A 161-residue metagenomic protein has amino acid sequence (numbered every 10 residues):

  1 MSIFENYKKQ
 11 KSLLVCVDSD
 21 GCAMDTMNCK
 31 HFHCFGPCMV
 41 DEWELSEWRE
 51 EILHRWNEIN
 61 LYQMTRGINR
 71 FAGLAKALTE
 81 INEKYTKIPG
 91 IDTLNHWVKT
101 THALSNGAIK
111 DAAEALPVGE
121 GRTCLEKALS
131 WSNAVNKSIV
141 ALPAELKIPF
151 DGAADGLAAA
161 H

Functional and structural regions predicted by a protein language model:
I3, Q10-S12, C22-H161: Alpha-helical substrate-recognition element adjacent to the catalytic core
L14-C16: Hydrophobic "anchor" residues on beta-strands that sit immediately upstream of conserved functional sites
D18-D20: Acidic active-site catalytic centers that drive phospho-/nucleotidyl reactions and related ester hydrolyses
